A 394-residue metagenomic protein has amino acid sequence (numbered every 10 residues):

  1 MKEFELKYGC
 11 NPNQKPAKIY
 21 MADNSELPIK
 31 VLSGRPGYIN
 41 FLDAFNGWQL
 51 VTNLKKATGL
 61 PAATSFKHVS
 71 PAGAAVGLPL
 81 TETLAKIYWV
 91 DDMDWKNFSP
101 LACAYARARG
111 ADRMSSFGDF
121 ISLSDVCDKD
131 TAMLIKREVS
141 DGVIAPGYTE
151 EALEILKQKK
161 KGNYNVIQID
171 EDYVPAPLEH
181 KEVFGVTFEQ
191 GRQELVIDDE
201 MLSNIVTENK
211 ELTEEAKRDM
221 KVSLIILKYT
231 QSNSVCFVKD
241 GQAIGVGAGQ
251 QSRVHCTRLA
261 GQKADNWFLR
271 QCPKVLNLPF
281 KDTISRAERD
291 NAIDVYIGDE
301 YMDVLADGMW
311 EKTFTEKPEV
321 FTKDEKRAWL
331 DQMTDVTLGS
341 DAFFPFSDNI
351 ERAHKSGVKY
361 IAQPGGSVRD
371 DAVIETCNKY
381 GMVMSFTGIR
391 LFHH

Functional and structural regions predicted by a protein language model:
M1-M201, A216-S234: Active-site loops and adjacent core secondary-structure elements that bind or stabilize anionic groups
D23-R35, A111-F117, Q193-K210, A287-M309 (+2 more regions): Gly-rich Lys/Arg/Thr-decorated short loops/hinges at beta-loop-alpha junctions or inter-strand turns that position
N53, Y229, N266-R270, K355 (+1 more regions): Conserved helix-loop functional segments at active or binding sites
A57-S65, V166-I169, S232-K239, L269-F280 (+1 more regions): Flexible, glycine/charged-enriched surface loops at secondary-structure junctions
S70, C127, K239-Q242, F344 (+1 more regions): Active-site-proximal loop/turn and secondary-structure-junction residues that shape catalytic pockets, frequently
A72-R113, I244-F343: Glycine- and Gly-Pro-enriched alpha-helical subdomains that act as flexible, kink-prone "lid/hinge" or packing modules
D119, L123-S124, R137-I167, D172-V174 (+5 more regions): C-terminal binding/interaction regions
P177-L212, R270-D282, R286-N291: Substrate-contacting helices/loops that form the catalytic groove of nucleic-acid and nucleotide-polymer processing
